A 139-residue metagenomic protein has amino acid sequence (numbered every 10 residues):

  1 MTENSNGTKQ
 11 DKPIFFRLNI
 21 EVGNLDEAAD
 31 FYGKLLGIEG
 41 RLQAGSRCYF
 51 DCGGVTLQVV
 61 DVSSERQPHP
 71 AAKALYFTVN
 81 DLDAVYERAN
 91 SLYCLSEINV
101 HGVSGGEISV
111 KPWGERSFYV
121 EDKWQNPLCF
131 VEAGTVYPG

Functional and structural regions predicted by a protein language model:
M1-D26, L75, V131-G139: N-terminal beta-strand motif that seeds the catalytic metal site of vicinal oxygen chelate
F15, N19-L57: Core segments of cupin and vicinal oxygen chelate
N24-L25, L75-P127: Vicinal oxygen chelate
A44, A71, G114: Exposed loop/turn and edge beta-strand positions of beta-sandwich/beta-sheet ligand-binding modules
F50-G54, V120-K123, A133: Active-site beta-strand termini and strand-to-loop segments that position acidic
G54-L57, S64-R66, N80-V85: Short, charged/polar surface micro-motifs in flexible loops or helix N-caps
Q58-V59, E65-H69, V136-G139: A short local loop/turn or secondary-structure capping micro-motif enriched for an aromatic residue
Q58-V60, Y119, L128-V131: Conserved beta-strand in the GNAT
